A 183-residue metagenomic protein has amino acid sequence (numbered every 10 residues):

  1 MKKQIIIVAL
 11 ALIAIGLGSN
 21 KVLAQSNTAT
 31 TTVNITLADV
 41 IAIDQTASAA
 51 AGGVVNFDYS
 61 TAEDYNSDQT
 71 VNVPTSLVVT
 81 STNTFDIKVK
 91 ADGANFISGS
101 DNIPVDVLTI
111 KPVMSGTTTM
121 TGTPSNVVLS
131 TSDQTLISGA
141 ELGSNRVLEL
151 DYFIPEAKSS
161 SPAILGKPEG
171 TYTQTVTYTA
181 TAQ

Functional and structural regions predicted by a protein language model:
M1-Q4: Positively charged n-region of N-terminal signal peptides that target proteins for export
I6-I13: Sec-dependent N-terminal signal peptides
I15-V22: C-terminal segment of classical bacterial N-terminal signal peptides
L23-S115, Q134-Q183: N-terminal small/polar-rich segments of proteins
T119-I137: Signature of long, low-cysteine stretches enriched in small and polar/charged residues
